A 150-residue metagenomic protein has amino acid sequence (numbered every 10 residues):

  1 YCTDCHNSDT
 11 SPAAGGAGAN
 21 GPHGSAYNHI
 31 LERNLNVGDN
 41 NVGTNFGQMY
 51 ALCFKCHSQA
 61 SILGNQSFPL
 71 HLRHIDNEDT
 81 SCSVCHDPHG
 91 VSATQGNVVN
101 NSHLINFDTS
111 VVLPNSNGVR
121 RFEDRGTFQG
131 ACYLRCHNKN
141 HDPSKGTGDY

Functional and structural regions predicted by a protein language model:
Y1-Y150: Flexible linker/context regions in extracytoplasmic redox proteins
